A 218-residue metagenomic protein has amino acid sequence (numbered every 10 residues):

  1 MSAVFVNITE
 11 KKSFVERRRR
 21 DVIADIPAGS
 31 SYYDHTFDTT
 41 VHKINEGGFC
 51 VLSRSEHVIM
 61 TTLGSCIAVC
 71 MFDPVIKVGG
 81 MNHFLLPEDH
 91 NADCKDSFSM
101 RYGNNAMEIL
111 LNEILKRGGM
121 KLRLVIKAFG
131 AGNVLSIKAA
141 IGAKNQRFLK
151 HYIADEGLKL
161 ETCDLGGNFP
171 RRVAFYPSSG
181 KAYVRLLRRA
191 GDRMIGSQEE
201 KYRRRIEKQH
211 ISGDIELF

Functional and structural regions predicted by a protein language model:
S2-C66, D73-K95, S99-V125, G132-F218: Short acidic-hydrophobic catalytic motif
